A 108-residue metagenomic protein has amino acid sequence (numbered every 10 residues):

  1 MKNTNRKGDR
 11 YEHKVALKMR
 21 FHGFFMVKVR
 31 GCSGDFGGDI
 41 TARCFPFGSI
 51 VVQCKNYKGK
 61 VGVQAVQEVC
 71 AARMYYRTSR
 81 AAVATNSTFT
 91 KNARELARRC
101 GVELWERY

Functional and structural regions predicted by a protein language model:
M1-Y108: Mixed-charge (Asp/Glu-Lys/Arg
